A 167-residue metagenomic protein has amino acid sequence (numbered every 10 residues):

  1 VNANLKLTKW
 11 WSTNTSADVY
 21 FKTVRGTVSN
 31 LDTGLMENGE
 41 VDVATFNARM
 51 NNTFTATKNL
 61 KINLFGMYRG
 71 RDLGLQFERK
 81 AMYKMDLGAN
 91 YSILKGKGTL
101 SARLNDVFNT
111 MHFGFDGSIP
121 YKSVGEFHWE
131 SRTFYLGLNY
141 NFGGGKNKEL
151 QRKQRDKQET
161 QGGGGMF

Functional and structural regions predicted by a protein language model:
V1-M67: Gram-negative outer-membrane beta-barrel transporters
V41-F167: Conserved C-terminal beta-signal and adjacent last beta-strands/turns of outer-membrane beta-barrel proteins
